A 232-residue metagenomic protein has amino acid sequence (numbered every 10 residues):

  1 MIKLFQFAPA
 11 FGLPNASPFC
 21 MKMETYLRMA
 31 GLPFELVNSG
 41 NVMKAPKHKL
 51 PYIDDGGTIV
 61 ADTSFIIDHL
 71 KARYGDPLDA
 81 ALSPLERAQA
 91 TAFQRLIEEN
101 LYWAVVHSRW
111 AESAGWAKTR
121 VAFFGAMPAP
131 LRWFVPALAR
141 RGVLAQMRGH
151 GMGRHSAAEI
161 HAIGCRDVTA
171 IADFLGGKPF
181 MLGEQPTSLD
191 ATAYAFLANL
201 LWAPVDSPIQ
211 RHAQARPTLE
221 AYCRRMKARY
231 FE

Functional and structural regions predicted by a protein language model:
M1-R132, M181, L201: GST-like domain detector, emphasizing the conserved glutathione-binding G-site in the N-terminal thioredoxin-like
K22, Y26-M29, I163-F174, R225: Amphipathic alpha-helical segments that form well-ordered structural scaffolds and often line/cohere around active
W103-E220: GST-like fold's C-terminal all-alpha helical module
R216-E232: C-terminal active-site "lid" helix and adjoining low-complexity regulatory extension at the edge of ATP-using catalytic
